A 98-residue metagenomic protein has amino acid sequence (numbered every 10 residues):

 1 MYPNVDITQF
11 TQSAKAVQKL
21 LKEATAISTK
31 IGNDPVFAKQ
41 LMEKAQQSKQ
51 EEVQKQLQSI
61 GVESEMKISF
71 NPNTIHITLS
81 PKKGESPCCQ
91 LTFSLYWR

Functional and structural regions predicted by a protein language model:
M1-R98: C-terminal-biased regions
